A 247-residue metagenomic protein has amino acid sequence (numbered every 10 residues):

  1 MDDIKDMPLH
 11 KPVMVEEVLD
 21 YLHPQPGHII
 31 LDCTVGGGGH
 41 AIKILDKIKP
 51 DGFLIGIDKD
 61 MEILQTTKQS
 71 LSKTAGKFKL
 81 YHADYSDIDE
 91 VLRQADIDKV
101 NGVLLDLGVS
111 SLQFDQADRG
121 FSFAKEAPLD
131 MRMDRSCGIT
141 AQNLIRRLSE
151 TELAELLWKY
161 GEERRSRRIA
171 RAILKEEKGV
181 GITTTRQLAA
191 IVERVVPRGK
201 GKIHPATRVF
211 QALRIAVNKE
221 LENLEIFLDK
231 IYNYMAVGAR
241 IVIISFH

Functional and structural regions predicted by a protein language model:
M1-H247: S-adenosyl-L-methionine-dependent methyltransferase catalytic core, i.e., the SAM/SAH-binding region
